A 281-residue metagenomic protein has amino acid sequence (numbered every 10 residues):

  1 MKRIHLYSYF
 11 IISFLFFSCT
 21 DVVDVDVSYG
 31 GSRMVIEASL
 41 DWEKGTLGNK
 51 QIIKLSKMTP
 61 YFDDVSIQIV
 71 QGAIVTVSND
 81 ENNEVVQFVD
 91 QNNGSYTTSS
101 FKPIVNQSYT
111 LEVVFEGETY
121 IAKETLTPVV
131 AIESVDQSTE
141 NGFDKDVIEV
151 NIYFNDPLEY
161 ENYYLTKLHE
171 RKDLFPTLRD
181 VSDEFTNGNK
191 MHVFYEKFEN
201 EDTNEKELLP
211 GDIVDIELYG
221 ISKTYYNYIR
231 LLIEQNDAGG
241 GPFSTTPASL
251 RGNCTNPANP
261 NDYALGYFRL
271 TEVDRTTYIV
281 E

Functional and structural regions predicted by a protein language model:
M1-S8: Bacterial N-terminal signal peptides that target proteins for export
L15-S18: C-terminal motif of bacterial Sec signal peptides marking the signal peptidase cleavage site
T20-E281: A sequence/structural signal for flexible, mid-protein segments enriched in small/helix-disrupting residues
